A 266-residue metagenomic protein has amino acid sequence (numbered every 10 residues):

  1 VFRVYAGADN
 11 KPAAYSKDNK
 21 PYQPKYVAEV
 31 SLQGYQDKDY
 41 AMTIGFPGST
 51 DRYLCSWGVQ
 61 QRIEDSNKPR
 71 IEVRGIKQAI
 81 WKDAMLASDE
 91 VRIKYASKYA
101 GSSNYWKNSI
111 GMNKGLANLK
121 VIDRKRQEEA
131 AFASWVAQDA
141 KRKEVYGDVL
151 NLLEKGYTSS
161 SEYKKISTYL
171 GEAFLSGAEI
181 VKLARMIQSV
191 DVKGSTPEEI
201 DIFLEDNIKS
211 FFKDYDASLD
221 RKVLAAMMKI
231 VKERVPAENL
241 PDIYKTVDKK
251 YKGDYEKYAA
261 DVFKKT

Functional and structural regions predicted by a protein language model:
V1-T266: Terminal presequence/propeptide segments associated with secretion/organelle targeting and zymogen/polyprotein
